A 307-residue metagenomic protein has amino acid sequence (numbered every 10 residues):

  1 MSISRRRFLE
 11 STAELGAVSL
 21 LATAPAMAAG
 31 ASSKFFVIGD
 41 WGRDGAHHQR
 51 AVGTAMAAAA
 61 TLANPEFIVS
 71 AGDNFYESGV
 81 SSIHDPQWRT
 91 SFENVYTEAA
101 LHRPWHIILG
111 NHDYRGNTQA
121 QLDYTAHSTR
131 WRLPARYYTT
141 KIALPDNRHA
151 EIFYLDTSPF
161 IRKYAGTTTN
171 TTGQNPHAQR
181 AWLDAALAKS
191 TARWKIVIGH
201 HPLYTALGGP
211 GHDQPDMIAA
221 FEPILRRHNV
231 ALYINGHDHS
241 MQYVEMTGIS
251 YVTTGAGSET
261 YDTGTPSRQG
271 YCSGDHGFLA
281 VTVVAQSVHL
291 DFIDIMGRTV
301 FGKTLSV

Functional and structural regions predicted by a protein language model:
M1-G16: N-terminal secretory signal peptides and thylakoid transit peptides that target proteins across membranes
T23-P25: N-terminal signal peptide c-region/cleavage motif recognized by signal peptidases
A28-Q87, H177, A206: N-terminal active-site segment of His-dependent metallophosphoesterases
S33, E66, A150, W194-I196: Alpha/beta-hydrolase fold active-site loops
F35-V37, I68-S70, I107, V197 (+1 more regions): Residue-level marker for buried hydrophobic side chains located in beta-strands that build the well-ordered beta-sheet
A57, Y76-R193, P210-L232, D238-V284: Extended active-site neighborhood of metal-dependent phosphoesterases/phosphodiesterases
S190-A206: Short acidic, glycine-rich surface-loop motifs adjacent to enzyme active sites
T247, H276-V307: A short C-terminal boundary segment appended to hydrolase-like catalytic domains
